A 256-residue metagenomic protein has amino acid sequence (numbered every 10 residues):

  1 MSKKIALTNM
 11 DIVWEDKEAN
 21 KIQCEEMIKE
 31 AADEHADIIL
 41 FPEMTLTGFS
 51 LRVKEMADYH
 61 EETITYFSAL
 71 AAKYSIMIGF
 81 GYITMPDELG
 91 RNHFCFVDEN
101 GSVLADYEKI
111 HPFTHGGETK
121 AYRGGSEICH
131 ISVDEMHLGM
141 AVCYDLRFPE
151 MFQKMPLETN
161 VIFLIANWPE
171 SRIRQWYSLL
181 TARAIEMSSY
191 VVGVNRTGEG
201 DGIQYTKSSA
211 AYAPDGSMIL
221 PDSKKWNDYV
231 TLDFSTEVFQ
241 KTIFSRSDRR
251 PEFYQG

Functional and structural regions predicted by a protein language model:
M1-L7: Extreme N-terminal starter segment of soluble prokaryotic enzymes
V13, K17-E18, E25-N100, D106 (+1 more regions): Cys-nucleophile CN-hydrolase/nitrilase-fold catalytic domain and related Cys-dependent amidase chemistry that acts on
D37-I38, L138, V161: Structural motif
K54, C95, Y107-F113, A210 (+1 more regions): Short beta->alpha transition motifs characteristic of CBS
E61-G79, R147-D228: CN hydrolase (nitrilase-like) catalytic-core segments centered on the catalytic cysteine and neighboring Lys/Glu
F80-Y82, H93-F96, C129, S209-A211 (+1 more regions): Short beta-strand scaffold segments in enzyme catalytic cores
M85-L157, S171-S178, V238-Q255: Active-site catalytic loop in hydrolytic enzyme cores
T206-G256: Long hydrophobic alpha-helical segments typical of transmembrane helices together with their membrane-interfacial
